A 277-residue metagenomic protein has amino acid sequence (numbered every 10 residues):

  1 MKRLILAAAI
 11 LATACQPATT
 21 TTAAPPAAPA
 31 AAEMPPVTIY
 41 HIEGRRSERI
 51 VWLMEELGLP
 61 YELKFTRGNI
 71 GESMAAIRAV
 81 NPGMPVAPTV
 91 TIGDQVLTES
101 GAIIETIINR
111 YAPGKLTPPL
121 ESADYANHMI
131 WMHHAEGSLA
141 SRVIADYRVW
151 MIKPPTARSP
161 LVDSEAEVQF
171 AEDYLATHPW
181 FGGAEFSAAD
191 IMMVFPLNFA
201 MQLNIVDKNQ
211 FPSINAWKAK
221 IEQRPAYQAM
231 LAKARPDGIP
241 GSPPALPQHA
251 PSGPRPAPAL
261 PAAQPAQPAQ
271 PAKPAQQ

Functional and structural regions predicted by a protein language model:
K2-A7: Sec-dependent signal peptide recognition, specifically the positively charged N-region followed immediately by
A12-A14: C-terminal motif of bacterial Sec signal peptides marking the signal peptidase cleavage site
Q16-A18: Bacterial signal peptide processing site
T21-A32, R255-Q277: Compositionally biased, proline/threonine/alanine/serine-rich low-complexity intrinsically disordered stretches
T22-R158: GST-like domain detector, emphasizing the conserved glutathione-binding G-site in the N-terminal thioredoxin-like
I39, M54, V90, A171 (+2 more regions): Residue-level signal for nonpolar/aromatic packing positions in well-ordered secondary structure
M132-Q223: GST-like fold's C-terminal all-alpha helical module
A234-P261: Acidic/histidine-enriched, glycine/proline-rich intrinsically disordered or flexible terminal extensions
